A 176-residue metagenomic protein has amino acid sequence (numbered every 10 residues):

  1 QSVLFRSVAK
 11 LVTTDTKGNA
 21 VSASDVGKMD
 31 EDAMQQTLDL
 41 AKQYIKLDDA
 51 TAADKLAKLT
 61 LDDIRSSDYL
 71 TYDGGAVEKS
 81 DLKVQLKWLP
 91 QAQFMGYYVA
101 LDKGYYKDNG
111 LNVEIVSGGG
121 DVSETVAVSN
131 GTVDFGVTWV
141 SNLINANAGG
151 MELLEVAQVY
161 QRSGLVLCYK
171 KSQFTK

Functional and structural regions predicted by a protein language model:
Q1, K10, D39, Q43-K46 (+4 more regions): A residue-level marker of the well-folded mature domains of exported/periplasmic proteins
Q1-Y44: Secondary-structure end/capping motifs
S2, G18-N19, Y69-G74, T175: Short, charged low-complexity intrinsically disordered segments located at boundaries of structured domains
V3, S24, I45, D62 (+3 more regions): Flexible, active-site-adjacent loop/turn segments at secondary-structure boundaries
S7, V12-T13, T60, Q173-K176: Short, solvent-exposed coil/turn linker segments
S22-D25, K55, T60, E152 (+2 more regions): Glycine-rich, flexible loop/turn motifs
D30-K79: Conserved C-terminal helix/tail region of periplasmic/extracytoplasmic solute-binding proteins
S80-K176: Short, glycine-/small- and polar/acidic-enriched structural segments that line small-molecule recognition paths
